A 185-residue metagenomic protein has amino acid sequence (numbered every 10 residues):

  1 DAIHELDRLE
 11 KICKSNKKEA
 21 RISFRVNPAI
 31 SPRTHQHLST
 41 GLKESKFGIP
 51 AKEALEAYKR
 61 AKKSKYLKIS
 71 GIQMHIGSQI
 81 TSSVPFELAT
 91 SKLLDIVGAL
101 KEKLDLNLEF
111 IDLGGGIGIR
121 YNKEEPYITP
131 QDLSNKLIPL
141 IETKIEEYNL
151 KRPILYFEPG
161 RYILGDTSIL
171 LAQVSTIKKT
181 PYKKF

Functional and structural regions predicted by a protein language model:
D1-I119, K123: Conserved alpha/beta-domain cores
S78-F185: C-terminal active-site-proximal or functional interface alpha/beta core segments in diverse enzymes
